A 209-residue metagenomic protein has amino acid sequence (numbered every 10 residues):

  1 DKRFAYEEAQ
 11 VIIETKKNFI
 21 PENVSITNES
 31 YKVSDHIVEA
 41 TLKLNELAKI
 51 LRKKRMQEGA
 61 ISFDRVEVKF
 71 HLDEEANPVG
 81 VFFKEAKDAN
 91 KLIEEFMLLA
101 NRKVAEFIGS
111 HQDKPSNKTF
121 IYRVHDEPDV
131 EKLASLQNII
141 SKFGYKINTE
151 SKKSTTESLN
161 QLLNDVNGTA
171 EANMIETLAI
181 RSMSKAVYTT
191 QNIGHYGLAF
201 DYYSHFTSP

Functional and structural regions predicted by a protein language model:
D1-P209: Conserved, carboxylate-rich catalytic/transport cores that coordinate ions
